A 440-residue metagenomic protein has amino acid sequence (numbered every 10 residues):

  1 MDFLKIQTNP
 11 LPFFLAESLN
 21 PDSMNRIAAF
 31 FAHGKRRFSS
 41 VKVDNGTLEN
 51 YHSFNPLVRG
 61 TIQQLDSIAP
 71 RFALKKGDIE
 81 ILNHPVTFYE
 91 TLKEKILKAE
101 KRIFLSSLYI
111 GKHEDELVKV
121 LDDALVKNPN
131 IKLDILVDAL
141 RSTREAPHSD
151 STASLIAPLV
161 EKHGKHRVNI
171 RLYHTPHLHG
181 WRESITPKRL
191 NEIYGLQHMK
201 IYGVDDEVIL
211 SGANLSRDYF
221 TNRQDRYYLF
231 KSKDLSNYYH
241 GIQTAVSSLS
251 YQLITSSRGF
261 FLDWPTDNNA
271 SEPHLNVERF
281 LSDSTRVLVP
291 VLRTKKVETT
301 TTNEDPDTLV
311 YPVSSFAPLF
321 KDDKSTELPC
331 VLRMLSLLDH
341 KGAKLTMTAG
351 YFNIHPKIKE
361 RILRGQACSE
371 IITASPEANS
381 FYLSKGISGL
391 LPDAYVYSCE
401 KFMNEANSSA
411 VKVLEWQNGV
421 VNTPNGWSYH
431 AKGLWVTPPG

Functional and structural regions predicted by a protein language model:
D2-K93, L97, D115-I209, A213 (+4 more regions): PLD/PLD-like phosphodiesterase catalytic module centered on the HKD motif
V41-V86, Q252, W264-C330: Active-site cores of enzymes that catalyze phosphoryl transfer or operate on phosphate-rich substrates
K93, L332-L335: Short hydrophobic/charged patches on amphipathic alpha-helices used for structural packing and interfaces
E100: A short acidic, Gly/Pro-enriched loop at the edge of an enzyme's catalytic core that lines a small-molecule cofactor
S184-N191, V204, L210-S211, H240-P290: Extended catalytic-interface subdomain
L319-V331, Y351-I354, N425-S428: A general structural motif
